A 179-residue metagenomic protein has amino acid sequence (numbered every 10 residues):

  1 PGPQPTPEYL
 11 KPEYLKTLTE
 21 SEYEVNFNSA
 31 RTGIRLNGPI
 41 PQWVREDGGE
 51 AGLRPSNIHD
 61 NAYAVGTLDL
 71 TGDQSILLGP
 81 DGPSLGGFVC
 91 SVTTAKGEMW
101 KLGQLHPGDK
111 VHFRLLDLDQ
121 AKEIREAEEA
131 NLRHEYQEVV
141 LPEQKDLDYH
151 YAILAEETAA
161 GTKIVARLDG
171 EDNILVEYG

Functional and structural regions predicted by a protein language model:
P1-G179: Conserved "landmark" site that anchors the functional core of diverse proteins
